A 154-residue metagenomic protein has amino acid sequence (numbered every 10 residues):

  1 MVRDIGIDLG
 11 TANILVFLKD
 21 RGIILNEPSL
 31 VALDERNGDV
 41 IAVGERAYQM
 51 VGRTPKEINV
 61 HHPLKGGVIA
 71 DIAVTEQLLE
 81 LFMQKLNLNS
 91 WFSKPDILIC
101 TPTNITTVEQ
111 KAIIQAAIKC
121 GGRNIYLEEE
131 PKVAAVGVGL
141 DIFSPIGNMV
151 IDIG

Functional and structural regions predicted by a protein language model:
M1-I153: Nucleotide/phosphate-binding catalytic cleft detector across ATP-hydrolyzing and phosphate-transferring enzymes
